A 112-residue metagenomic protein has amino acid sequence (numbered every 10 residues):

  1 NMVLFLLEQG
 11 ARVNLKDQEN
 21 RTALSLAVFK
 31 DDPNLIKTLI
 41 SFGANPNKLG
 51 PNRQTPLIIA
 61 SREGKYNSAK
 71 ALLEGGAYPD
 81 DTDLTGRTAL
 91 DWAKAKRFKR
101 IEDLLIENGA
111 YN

Functional and structural regions predicted by a protein language model:
N1-L7, D32-I40, K65-L73, K99-I106: Ankyrin repeat structural motif
D17-R21, S25-L35: Eukaryotic tandem repeat interaction scaffolds
L26-D32, I59-K65, W92-F98: Ankyrin repeat A-helix N-terminal signature
D80-N112: Leucine-rich solenoid repeat scaffolds
